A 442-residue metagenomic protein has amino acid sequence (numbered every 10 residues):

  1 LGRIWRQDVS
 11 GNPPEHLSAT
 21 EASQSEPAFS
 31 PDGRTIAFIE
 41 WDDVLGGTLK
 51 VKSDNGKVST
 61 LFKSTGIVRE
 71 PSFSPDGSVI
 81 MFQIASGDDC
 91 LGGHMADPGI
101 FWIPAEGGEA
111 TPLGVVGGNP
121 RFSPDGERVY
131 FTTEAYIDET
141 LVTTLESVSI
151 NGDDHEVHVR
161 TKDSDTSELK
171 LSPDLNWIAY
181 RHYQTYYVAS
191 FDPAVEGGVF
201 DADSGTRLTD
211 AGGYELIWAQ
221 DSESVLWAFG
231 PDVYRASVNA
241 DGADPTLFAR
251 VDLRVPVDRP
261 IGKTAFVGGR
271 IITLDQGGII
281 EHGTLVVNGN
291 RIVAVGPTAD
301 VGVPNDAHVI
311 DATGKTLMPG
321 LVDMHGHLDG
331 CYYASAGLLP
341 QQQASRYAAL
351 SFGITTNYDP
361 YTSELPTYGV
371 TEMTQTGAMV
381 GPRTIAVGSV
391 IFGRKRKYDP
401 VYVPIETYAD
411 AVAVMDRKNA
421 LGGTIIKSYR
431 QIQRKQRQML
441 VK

Functional and structural regions predicted by a protein language model:
L1-W5, V9, H16-S25, R34-K50 (+14 more regions): A flexible loop/linker signature enriched in serine peptidases of the S9 family
G269, L285, N290, G314 (+3 more regions): Divalent metal-coordination and catalytic microenvironments
T273-L274: Short solvent-exposed capping/turn motifs at the termini of beta-strands
G277-M318: Histidine-rich, glycine-flanked metal-binding segment
T316-T376, R394-Y398: Metal-associated gating/positioning segment near the N- to mid-region
S345-L365, R383-S389, A420-I432, V441: Divalent metal-dependent hydrolysis catalytic cores, especially in the metallo-beta-lactamase
K397-V441: Active-site gating/metal-coordination segments in enzymes
